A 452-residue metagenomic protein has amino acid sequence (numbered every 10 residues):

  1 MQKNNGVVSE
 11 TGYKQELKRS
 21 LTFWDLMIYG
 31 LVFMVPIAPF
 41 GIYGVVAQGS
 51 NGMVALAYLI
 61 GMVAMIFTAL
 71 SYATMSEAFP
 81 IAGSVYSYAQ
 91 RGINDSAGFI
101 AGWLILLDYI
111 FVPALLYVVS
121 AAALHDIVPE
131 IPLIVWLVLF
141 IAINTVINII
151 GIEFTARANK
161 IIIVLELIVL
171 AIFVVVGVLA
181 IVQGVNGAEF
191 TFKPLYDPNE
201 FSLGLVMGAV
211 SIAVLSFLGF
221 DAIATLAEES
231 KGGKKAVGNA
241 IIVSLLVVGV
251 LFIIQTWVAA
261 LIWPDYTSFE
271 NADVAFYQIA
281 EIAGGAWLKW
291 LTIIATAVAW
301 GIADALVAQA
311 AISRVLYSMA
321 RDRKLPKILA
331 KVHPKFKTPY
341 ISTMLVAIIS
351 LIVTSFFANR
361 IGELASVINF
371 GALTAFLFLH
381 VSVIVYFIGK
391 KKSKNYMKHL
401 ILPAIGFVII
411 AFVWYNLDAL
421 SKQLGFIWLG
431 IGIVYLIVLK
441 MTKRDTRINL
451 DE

Functional and structural regions predicted by a protein language model:
M1-G44, Q48-M53, L59, M65-L70 (+3 more regions): Membrane-interface "cap" regions at the ends of multi-pass membrane proteins
M1-Q2, V7-E10, Y86-R91, S96 (+8 more regions): Helix-loop-helix connectors at the membrane interface of multi-pass transporters/channels
L17, V54-A55, P129-P132, I161-L291: Helix-loop-helix junctions that connect adjacent transmembrane segments in multi-pass membrane transporters
P39-W136, F140, S244-V247, I253-I254 (+2 more regions): Extracellular loop-to-transmembrane helix junctions
Y58-I60, I127-F154, L170-F173, S342-I349 (+1 more regions): Transmembrane alpha-helical segments of multi-pass small-molecule transport proteins
I81, L104-Y117, F217, D221-S230 (+2 more regions): Membrane-helix boundary/coupling elements in multi-pass transport proteins
S87, N94, D126, A240-L306 (+1 more regions): TM-loop-TM module centered on a large, flexible mid-protein loop between adjacent transmembrane helices in multi-pass
R360, I368, A372, M397-E452: A generic transmembrane alpha-helix motif of multi-pass inner-membrane proteins
